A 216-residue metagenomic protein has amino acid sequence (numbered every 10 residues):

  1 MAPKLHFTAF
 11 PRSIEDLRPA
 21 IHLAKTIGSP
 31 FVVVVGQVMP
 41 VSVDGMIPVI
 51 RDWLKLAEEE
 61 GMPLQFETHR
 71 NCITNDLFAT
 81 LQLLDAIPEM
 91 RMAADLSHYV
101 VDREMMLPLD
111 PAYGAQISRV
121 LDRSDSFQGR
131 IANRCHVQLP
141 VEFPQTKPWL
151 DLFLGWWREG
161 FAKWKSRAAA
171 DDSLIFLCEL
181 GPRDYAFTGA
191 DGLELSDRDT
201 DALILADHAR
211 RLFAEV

Functional and structural regions predicted by a protein language model:
A2-M92, V101: Active-site acidic/histidine proton-transfer and metal-coordination neighborhood in alpha/beta enzyme cores
S13-L17, M46, I50, T80 (+5 more regions): Aromatic/hydrophobic pocket-lining residues that form the small-molecule binding cavity in soluble enzyme cores
I14-E15, A20-L23, G28, S42 (+2 more regions): Surface-exposed, active-site-proximal loop segments in enzymatic domains
E59-P144: Acidic/histidine-rich catalytic cores of soluble enzymes
A112-A115, W149-S173: A short, acidic, amphipathic alpha-helical segment used as a generic capping/interface helix at domain edges
I131-E142, D171-D191: Active-site clefts of carbohydrate-active enzymes
P182-V216: Aromatic-rich peripheral "rim/lid" segments of glycoside hydrolase catalytic domains that contact and position glycan
